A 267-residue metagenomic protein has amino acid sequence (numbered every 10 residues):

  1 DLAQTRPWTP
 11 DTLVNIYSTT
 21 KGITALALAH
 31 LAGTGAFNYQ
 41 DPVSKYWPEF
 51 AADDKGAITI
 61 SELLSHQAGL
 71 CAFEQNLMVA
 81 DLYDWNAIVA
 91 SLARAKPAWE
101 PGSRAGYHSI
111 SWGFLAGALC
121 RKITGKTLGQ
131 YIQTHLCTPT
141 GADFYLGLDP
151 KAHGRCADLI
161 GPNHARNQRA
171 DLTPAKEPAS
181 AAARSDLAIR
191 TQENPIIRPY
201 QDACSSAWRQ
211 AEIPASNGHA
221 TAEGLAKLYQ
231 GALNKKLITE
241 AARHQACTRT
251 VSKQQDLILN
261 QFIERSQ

Functional and structural regions predicted by a protein language model:
D1, Q261-Q267: Short, intrinsically disordered, charge-balanced linker/junction segments flanking boundaries in proteins
D1-P7, Y39, V79-D81: A short, well-structured edge-of-sheet supersecondary motif
W8-L13, A72-R155, D202-A222: Catalytic-site signature segments of enzymes, centered on catalytic residues
P10, N15-T19, G33-Q75, R94 (+3 more regions): Active-site helix/loop module of the DD-peptidase/beta-lactamase fold, centered on the serine-lysine SxxK catalytic
S18-K21, I110: Short-chain dehydrogenase/reductase
T24: Active/ligand-binding-proximal structured segments within catalytic/core domains that scaffold catalytic residues
A29-T34, F114-K122, K227-N234: Short glycine/serine- and small hydrophobic-enriched flexible loop segments
P150-N260: Penicillin-binding protein/beta-lactamase superfamily catalytic region
